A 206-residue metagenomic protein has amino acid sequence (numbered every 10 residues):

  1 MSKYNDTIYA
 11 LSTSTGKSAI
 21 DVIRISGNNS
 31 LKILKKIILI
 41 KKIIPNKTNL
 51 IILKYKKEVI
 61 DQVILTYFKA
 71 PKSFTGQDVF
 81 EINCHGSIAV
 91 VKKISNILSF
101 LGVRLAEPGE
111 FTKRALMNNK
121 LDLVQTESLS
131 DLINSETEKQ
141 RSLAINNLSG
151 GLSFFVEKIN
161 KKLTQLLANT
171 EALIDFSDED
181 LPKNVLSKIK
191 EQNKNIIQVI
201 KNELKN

Functional and structural regions predicted by a protein language model:
M1-S142, N146, G150: A glycine-rich (often HGG/GG-containing) alpha/beta subdomain
S2-L11, K56, Q140-N206: C-terminal-of-GTPase-core extension/linker across diverse P-loop GTPases
